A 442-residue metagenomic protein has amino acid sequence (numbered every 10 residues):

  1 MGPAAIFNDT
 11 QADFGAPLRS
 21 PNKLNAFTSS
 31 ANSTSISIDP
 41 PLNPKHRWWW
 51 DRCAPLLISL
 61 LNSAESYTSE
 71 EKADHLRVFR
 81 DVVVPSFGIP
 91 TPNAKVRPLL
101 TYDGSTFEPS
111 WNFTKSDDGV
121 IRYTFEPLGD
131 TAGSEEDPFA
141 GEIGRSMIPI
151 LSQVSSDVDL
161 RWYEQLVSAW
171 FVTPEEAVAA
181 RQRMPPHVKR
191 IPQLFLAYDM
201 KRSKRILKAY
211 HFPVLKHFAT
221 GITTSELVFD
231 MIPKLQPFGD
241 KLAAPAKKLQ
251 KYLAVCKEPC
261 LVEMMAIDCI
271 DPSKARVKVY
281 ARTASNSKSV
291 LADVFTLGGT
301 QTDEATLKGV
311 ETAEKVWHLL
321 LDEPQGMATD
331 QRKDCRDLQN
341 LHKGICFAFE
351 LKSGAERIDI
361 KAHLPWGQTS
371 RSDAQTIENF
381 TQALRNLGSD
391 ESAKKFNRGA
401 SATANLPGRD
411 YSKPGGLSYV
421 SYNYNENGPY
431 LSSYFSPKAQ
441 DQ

Functional and structural regions predicted by a protein language model:
M1-A5: Fungal secretory targeting signals
I6-E126: Long, solvent-exposed N-terminal ectodomains/accessory regions that are displayed to the extracellular/lumenal milieu
N22, T28, S155, E164 (+4 more regions): Generic low-complexity, intrinsically disordered sequence content enriched in small uncharged/hydrophobic residues
P40-P44, W48-P55, Y67-E70, D74 (+11 more regions): Alpha-helix boundary/N-cap detector
W50-R52, F113, E164, V172 (+2 more regions): Intrinsic disorder/low-complexity segments enriched in polar/charged and small flexible residues
P92-V277, A281-N286: Fungal eukaryote-biased detector of long internal structured cores
T220-Q442: Compact beta-rich and alpha/beta scaffold cores in large eukaryotic transport/transcription complexes and associated
